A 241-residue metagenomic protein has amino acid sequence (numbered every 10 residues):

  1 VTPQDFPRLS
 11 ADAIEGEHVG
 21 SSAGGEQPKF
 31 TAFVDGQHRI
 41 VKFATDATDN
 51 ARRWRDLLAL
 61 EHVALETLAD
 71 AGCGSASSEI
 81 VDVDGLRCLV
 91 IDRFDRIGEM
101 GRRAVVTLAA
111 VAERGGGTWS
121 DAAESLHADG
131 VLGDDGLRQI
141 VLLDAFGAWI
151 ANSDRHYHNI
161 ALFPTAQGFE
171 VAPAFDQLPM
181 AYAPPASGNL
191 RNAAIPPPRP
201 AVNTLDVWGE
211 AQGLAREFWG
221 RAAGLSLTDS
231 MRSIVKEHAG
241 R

Functional and structural regions predicted by a protein language model:
V1-R241: Phosphate/dinucleotide-binding and metal-coordinating scaffold of catalytic cores in nucleotide-dependent enzymes
